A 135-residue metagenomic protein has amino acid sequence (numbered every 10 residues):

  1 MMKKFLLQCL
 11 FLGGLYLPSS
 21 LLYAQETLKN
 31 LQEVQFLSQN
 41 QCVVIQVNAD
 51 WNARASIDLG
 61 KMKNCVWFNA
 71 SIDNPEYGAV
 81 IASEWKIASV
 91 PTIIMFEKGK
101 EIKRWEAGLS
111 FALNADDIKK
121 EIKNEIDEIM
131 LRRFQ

Functional and structural regions predicted by a protein language model:
M1-L10: Bacterial N-terminal signal peptides that target proteins for export
C9-S20: Bacterial N-terminal signal peptides
L22-N40, K120-Q135: N-terminal leader/targeting and pre-domain segments
T27-N64: Local sequence-structure signature of Cys/Sec-based thiol-disulfide redox active-site neighborhoods
P75-I81: N-terminal post-signal-peptidase region of extra-cytosolic proteins
E84-M95: Structural micro-motif
M95-Q135: Non-catalytic, surface beta->alpha helical segment in thiol-disulfide oxidoreductase systems
